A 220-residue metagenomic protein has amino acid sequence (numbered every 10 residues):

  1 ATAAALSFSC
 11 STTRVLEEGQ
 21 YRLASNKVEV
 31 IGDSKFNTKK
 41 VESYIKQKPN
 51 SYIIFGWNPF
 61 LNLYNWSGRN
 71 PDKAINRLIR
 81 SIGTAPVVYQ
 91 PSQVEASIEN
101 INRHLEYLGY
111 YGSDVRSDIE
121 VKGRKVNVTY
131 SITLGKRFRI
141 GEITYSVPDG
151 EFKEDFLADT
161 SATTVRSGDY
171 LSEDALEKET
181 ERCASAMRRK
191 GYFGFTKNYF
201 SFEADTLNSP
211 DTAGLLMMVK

Functional and structural regions predicted by a protein language model:
A1-A5: Sec-dependent N-terminal signal peptides
S7-S9: C-terminal motif of bacterial Sec signal peptides marking the signal peptidase cleavage site
S11-K220: Interaction-mediating elements
